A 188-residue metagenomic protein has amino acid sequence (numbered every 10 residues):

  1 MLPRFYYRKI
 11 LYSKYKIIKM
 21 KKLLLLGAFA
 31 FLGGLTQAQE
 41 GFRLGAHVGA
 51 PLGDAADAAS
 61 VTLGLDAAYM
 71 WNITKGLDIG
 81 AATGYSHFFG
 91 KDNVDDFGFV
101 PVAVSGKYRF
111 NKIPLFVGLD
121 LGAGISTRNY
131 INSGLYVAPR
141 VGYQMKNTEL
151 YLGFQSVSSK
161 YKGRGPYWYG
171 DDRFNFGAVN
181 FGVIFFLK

Functional and structural regions predicted by a protein language model:
M1-G41, K188: Cleavable N-terminal export/targeting peptides
Q37-I73, D78, F174-K188: Short glycine/proline- and aromatic-enriched beta-strand/turn motifs that initiate or cap beta-hairpins
E40-F42, A59-L63, D96-V102, I131-V137 (+2 more regions): Residues that define the transmembrane beta-barrel architecture of outer-membrane proteins
G41-F42, K75-I79, I113-V117, M145-L152: Repeated loop/turn-to-beta-strand initiation elements of outer-membrane beta-barrel proteins
A46-A50, L65-W71, Y85, V102-Y108 (+4 more regions): Residues on the lipid-exposed face of transmembrane beta-strands in outer-membrane beta-barrel proteins
P51-G53, K91, L135-K188: Predominantly the C-terminal beta-signal and adjacent terminal strand-loop region of outer-membrane beta-barrel
S86-F99, R128: Surface-exposed loop and membrane-interface regions of Gram-negative outer-membrane beta-barrel proteins
N111-S126, Y130-I131, V137: Mid-chain, well-packed structural core segment of small domains
